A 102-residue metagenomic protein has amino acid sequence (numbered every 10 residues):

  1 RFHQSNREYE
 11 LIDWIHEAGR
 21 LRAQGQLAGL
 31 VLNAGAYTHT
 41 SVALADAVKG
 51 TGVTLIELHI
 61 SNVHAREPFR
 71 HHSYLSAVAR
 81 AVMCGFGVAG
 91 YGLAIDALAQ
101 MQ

Functional and structural regions predicted by a protein language model:
R1-Y9: Short beta->alpha junction loops
H3, V31, I56, A81-M83: Hydrophobic/aromatic beta-strand patches that form the interior of the parallel beta-sheet core in alpha/beta enzyme
E10-W14, T40: Short acidic active-site motifs
D13-G25: Short, well-structured alpha-helical segments in soluble
A18-R20, K49-G50, H72-A77: Short, hinge-like loop/turn segments at secondary-structure boundaries
G25-R66: Mid-chain, well-packed structural core segment of small domains
R70-V88: Short beta-strand elements at the ligand-binding edges of bilobed clamshell
C84-Q102: A charged, well-structured terminal subsegment
